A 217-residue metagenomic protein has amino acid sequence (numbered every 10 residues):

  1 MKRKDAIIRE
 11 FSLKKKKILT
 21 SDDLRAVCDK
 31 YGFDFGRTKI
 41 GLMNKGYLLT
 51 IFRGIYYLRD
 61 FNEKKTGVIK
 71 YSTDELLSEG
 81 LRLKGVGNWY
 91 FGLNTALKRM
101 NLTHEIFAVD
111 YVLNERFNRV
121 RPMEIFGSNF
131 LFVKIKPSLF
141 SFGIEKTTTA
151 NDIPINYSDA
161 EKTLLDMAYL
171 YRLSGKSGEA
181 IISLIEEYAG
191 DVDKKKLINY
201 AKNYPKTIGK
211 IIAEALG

Functional and structural regions predicted by a protein language model:
K2-G85: Short beta-edge/loop segments at beta->alpha junctions of small alpha/beta modules that act as binding/recognition
K17, W89, Y157: Residues that recognize and position ribonucleotide moieties
L24, A96, L164: A residue-level signal for conserved active-site and pocket-lining positions in enzyme catalytic cores
L24, R121-D152, T207-I208: C-terminal intrinsically disordered extensions
D29, N101, Y169-L173: Hydrophobic/aromatic-lined pockets within catalytic cores
K30-D34, T103, T207: Short coil/loop linkers at secondary-structure junctions
T50-F61, G67-L139: Short gly/ser-rich loop at a beta-strand->alpha-helix junction or flexible surface loop bordering the NTP-binding
S141-G217: Hydrophobic alpha-helical interaction segments
